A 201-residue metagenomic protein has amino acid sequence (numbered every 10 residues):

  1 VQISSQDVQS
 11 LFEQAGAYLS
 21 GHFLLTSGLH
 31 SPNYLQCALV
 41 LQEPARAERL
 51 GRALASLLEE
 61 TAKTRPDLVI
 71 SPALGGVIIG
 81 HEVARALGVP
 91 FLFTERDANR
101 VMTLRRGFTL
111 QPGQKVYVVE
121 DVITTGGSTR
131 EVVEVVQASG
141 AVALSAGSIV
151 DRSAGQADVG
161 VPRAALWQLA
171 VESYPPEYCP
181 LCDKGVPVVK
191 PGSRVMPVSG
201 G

Functional and structural regions predicted by a protein language model:
V1-G201: PRPP-associated nucleotide enzymes
